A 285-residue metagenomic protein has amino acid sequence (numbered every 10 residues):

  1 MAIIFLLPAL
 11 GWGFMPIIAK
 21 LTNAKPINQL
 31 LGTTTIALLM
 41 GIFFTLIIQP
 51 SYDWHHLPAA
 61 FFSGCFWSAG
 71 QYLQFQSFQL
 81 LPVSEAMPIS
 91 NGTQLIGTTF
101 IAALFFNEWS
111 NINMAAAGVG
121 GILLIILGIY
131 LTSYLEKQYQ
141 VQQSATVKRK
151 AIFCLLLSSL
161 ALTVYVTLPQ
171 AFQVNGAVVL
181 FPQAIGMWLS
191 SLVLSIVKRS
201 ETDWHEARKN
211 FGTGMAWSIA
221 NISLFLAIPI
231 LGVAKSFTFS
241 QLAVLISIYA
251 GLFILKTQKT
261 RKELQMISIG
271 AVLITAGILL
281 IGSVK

Functional and structural regions predicted by a protein language model:
M1-K285: Polytopic alpha-helical membrane proteins, predominantly small-molecule transporters/carriers
